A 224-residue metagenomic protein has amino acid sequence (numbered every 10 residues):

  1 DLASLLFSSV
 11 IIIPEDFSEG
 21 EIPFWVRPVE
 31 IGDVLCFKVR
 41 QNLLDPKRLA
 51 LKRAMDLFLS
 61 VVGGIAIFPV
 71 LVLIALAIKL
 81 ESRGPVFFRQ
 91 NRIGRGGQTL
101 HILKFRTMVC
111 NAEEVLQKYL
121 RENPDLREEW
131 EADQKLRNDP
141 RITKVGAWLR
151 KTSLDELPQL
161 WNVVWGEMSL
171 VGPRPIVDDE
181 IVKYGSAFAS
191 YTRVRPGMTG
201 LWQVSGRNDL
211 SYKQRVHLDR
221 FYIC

Functional and structural regions predicted by a protein language model:
D1-F68: N-terminal hydrophobic signal-anchor/signal peptide
L6-D16, D155-V163, V204-R207: Hydrophobic alpha-helical segments characteristic of transmembrane helices
F24-R27, F87-P140, T199-H217: Short, glycine-rich, amphipathic interfacial segments at transmembrane boundaries or analogous
G32-R40, F58, L126-A132, D139-G146 (+1 more regions): Bateman (tandem CBS) regulatory domains
K47-V115, N162: A hydrophobic, helix-centered structural microdomain
G63, V145-T152, R220-C224: Short, well-ordered beta-strand elements within core beta-sheets of diverse protein domains
E129-R195: A short, structured surface patch at a secondary-structure boundary
R137, W165, V182-C224: C-terminal terminal-structure detector
